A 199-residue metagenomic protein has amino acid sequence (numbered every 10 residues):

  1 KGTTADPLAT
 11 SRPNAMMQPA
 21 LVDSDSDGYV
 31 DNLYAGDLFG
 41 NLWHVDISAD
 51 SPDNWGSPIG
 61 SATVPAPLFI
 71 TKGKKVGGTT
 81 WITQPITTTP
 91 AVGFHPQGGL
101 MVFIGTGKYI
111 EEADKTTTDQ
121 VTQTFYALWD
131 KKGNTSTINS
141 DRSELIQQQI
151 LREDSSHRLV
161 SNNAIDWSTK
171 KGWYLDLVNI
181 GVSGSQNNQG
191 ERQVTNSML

Functional and structural regions predicted by a protein language model:
K1-L199: Beta-propeller fold recognition
